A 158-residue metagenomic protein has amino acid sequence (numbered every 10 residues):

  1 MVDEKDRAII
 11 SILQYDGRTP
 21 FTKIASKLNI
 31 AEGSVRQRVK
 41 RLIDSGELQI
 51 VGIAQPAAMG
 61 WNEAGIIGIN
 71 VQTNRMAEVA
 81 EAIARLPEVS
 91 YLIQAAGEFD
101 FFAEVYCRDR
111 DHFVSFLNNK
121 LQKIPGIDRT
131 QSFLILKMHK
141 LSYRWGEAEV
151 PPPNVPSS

Functional and structural regions predicted by a protein language model:
M1-S158: A compositional/biophysical signature of low hydrophobicity enriched in polar/charged and small residues
